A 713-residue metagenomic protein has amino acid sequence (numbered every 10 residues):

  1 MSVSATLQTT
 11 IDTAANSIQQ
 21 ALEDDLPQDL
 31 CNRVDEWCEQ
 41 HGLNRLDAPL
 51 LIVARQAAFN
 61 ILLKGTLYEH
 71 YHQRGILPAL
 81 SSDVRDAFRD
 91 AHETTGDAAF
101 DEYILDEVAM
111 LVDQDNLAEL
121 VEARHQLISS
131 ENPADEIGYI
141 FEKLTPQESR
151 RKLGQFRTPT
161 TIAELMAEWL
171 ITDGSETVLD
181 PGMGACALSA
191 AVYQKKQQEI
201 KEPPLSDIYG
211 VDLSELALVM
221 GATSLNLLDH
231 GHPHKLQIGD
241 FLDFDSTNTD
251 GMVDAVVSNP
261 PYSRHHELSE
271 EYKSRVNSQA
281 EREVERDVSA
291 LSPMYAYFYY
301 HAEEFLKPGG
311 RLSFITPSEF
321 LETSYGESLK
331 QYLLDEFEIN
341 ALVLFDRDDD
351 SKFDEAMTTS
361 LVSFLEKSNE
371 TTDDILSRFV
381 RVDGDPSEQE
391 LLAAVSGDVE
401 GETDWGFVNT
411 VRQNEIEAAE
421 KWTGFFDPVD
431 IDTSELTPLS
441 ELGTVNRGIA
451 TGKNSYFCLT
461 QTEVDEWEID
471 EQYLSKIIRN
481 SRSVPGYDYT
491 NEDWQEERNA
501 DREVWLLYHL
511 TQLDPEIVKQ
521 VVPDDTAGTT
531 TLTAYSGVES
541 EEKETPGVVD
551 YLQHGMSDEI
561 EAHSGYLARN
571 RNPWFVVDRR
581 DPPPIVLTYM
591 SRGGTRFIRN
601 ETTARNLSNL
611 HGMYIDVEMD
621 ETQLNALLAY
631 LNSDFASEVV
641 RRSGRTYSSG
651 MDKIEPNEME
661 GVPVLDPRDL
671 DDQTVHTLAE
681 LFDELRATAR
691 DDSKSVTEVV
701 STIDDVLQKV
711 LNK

Functional and structural regions predicted by a protein language model:
M1-D106, K152-F156, I162-S246, D349: Charged, often flexible domain-edge or linker segments that flank or initiate folded functional domains
M1-V53, L117-D135, S328, E336-F337 (+6 more regions): Short, basic/polar, glycine-containing "phosphate-handling" surface segments that engage DNA
I52-H72, E142, T223-L228, R479-S483 (+3 more regions): Short, hydrophobic/amphipathic alpha-helical patches that form generic packing surfaces within helical domains
A98-E168: Class I S-adenosyl-L-methionine
I162, E215-L218, N226, F241-F457: Signature of N6-adenine DNA methyltransferases within the class I
E176, S206, V253-D254, N340 (+1 more regions): Conserved acidic residues
I416-G424, P428-L670, H676, E680: Polybasic, glycine- and aromatic-enriched phosphate-binding surface used to engage nucleic acids
G661-V662, D666-L711: Extended amphipathic alpha-helical segments enriched in small hydrophobics
